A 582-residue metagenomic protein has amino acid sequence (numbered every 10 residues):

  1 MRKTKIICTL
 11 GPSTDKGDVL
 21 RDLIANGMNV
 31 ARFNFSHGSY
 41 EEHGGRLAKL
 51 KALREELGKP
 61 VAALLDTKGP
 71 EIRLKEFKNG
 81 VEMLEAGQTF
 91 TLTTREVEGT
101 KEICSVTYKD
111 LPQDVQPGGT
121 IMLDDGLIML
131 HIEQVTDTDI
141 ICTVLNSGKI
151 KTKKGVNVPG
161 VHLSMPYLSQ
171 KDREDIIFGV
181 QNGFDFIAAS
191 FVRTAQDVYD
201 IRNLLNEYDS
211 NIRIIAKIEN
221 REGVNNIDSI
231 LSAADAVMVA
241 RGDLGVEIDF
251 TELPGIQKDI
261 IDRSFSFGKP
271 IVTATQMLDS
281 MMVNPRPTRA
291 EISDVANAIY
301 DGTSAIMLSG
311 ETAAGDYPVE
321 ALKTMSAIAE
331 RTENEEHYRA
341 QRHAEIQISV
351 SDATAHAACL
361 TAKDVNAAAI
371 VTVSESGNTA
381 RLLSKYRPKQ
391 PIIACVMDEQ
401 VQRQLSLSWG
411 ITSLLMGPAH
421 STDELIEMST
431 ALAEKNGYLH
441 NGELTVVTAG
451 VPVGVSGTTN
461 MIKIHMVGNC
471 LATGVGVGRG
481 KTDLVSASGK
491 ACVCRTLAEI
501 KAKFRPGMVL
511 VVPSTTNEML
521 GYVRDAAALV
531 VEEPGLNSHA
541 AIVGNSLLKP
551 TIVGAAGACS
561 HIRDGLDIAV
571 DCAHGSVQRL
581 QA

Functional and structural regions predicted by a protein language model:
M1-P12, K16-G17, I24, S39-A48 (+12 more regions): Expand to "…catalyze enediolate/carbanion chemistry for C-C bond making/breaking, isomerization, decarboxylation
K3, C8-S13, E42, V161 (+3 more regions): Conserved alpha/beta-domain cores
K5-I7, V30-R32, P60-L64, T89 (+8 more regions): Structural preference for beta-strand elements that scaffold enzyme active sites
L10-S13, M28, F35-Y40, T67-P70 (+24 more regions): Short, ordered loop/turn segments at secondary-structure junctions
A25-V30, Q181-D185, L205-N211, S232-V237 (+6 more regions): Glycine-enriched alpha-helix->loop->beta-strand junction motifs that scaffold or abut catalytic
G38-E42, R46, Q390-P391, C395-L425 (+1 more regions): Feature captures the catalytic cores and cofactor-binding loops of soluble hydro-lyases/lyases that act on carboxylate
P70-S169, L432-A433, Y438-A498, V523-A526 (+1 more regions): Acidic, glycine-rich flexible loop/linker segments
Q88-T89, I261, F265, V272 (+9 more regions): ATP-dependent carboxylate/acyl-activation modules
